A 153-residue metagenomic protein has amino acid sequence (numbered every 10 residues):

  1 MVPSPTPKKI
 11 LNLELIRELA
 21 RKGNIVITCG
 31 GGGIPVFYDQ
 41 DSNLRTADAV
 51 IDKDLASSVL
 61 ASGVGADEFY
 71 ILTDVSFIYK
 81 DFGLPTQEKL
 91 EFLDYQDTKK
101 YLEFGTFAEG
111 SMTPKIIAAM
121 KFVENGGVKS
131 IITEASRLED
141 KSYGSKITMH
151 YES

Functional and structural regions predicted by a protein language model:
M1-S153: C-terminal catalytic "cap/lid" subdomain
